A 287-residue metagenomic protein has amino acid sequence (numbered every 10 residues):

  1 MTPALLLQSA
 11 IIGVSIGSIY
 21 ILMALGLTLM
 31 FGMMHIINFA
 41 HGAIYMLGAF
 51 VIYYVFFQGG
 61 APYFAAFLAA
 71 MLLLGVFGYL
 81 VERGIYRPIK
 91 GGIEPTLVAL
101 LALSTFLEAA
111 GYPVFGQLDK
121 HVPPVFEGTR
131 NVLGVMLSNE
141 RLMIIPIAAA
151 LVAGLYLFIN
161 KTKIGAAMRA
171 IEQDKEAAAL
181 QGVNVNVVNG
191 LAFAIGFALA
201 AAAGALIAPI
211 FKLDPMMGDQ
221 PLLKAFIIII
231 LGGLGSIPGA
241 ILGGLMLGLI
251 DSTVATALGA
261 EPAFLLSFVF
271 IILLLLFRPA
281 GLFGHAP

Functional and structural regions predicted by a protein language model:
M1-M23, V51, Y63-A66, G92-L97 (+3 more regions): Membrane-interfacial amphipathic/re-entrant helices at transmembrane-helix boundaries
T2-I19, F158-I159, K163, N189-I229 (+1 more regions): Inter-helical junctions in multi-pass inner-membrane proteins, predominant in energy-converting antiporter-like
I16, M136-L213, I237-G243: Helix-loop-helix "hairpin" substructures at the membrane interface of multi-pass membrane proteins
L22, L74, K224-L247, V269-L275: Hydrophobic alpha-helical transmembrane segments of polytopic membrane proteins
L27-A49, Y63, G91-T96, I164-A167 (+5 more regions): Short, non-helical or kinked segments that cap or interrupt transmembrane helices
M33-L80, A257: Membrane-embedded helix boundary and interhelical linker motif in transport proteins
G60-L103, A110, L242-L247, R278-P279: Alpha-helical transmembrane segments within multi-pass membrane transporters and channels
G84, P88-K161, V188-L191, T253 (+4 more regions): Transmembrane helix-bundle core of multi-pass membrane transporters and related energy-transducing complexes
